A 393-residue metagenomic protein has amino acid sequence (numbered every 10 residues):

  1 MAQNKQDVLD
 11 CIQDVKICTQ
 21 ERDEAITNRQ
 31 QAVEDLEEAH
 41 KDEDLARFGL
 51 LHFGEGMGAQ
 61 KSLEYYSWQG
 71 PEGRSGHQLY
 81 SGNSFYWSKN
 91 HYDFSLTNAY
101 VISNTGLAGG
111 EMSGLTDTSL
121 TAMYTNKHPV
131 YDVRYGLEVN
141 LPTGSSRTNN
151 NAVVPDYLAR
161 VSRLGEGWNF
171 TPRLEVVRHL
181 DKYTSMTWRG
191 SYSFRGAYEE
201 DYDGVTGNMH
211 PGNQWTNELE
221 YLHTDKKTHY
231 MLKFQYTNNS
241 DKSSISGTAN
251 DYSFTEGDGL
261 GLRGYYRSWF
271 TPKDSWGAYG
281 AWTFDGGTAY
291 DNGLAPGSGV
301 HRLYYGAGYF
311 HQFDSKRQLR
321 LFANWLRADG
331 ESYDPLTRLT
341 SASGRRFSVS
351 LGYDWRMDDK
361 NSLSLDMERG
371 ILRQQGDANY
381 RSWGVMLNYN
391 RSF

Functional and structural regions predicted by a protein language model:
A2-Q60, K227, K273, F310 (+2 more regions): Outer-membrane beta-barrel biogenesis signature
L51-S81, Y100-E111, D203-V205: Surface-exposed strand-loop-strand hairpins of Gram-negative outer-membrane beta-barrel proteins
M57, H77-N83, T116-L120, W168-L174 (+6 more regions): Hydrophobic, lipid-facing positions within transmembrane beta-strands of outer-membrane proteins
L63-P71, W87-H91, N98-N104, N126 (+12 more regions): Transmembrane beta-strands of outer-membrane beta-barrel pores
P71-H77, G109-T116, L158-W168, V205-N213 (+4 more regions): Replace "Gram-negative outer membrane beta-barrel proteins" with "bacterial and organellar outer membrane beta-barrel
H91-L96, P129-V133, K182-M186, K226-L232 (+4 more regions): Repeated loop/turn-to-beta-strand initiation elements of outer-membrane beta-barrel proteins
E111-T224, D241-E256: Outer-membrane pore/translocation modules
S119-L120, H223, H311, V349 (+3 more regions): Outer-membrane beta-barrel "beta-signal"
